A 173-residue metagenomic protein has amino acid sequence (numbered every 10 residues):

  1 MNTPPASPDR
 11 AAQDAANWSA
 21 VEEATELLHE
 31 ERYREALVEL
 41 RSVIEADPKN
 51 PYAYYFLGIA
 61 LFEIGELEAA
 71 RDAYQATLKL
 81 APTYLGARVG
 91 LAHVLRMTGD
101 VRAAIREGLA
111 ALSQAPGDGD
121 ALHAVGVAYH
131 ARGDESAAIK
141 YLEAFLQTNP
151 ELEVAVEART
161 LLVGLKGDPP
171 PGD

Functional and structural regions predicted by a protein language model:
Q13-Y52, I59, E63: Alpha-helical segment of the N-proximal tetratricopeptide repeat
W18, Y52, G86, D120 (+1 more regions): Start-of-helix register in tetratricopeptide repeats
E30-S42, E63-A76, M97-A110, R132-A144 (+1 more regions): Structural signature of tandem alpha-helical TPR/SEL1-like repeats, specifically the intra-repeat loop/turn
F56, G90, A124, A158-L161: Canonical tetratricopeptide repeat
H130-E153, T160-V163: TPR/TPR-like (Sel1-like) alpha-helical repeat modules
